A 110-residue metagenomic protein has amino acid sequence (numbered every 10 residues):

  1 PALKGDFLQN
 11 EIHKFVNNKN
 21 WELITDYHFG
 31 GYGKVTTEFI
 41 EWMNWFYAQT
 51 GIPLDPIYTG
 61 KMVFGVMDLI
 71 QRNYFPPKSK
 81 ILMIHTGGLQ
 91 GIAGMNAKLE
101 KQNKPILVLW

Functional and structural regions predicted by a protein language model:
P1-W21, I84-W110: Glycine-rich phosphate/pyrophosphate-binding loop at beta-loop-alpha junctions
K19-N20, I24-P77: Active-site-adjacent helical/loop segments in soluble small-molecule enzymes
K80-L82: Conserved beta-strand elements of the Class I
